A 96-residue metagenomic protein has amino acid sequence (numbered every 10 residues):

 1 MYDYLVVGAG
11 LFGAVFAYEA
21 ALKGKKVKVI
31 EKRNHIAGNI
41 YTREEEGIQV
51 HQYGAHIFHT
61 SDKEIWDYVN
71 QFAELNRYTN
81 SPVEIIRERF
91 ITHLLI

Functional and structural regions predicted by a protein language model:
M1-L5: Extreme N-terminal starter segment of soluble prokaryotic enzymes
V7, F16-E46: Glycine-rich FAD pyrophosphate-binding loop
G10: Glycine-rich NAD(P) Rossmann-fold beta1-alpha1 loop
G13: Catalytic nucleophile loop
E46-I96: Dinucleotide-binding Rossmann-like beta1-alpha1 core, especially the glycine-rich loop that anchors the ADP
